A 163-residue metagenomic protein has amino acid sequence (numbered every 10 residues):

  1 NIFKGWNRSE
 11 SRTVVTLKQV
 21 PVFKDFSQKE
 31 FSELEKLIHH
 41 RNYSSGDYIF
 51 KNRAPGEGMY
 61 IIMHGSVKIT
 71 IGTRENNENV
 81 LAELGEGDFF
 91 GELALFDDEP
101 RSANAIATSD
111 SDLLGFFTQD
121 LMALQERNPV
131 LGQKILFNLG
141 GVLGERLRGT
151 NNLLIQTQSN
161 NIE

Functional and structural regions predicted by a protein language model:
N1-E163: Cytosolic regulatory regions built on CNB/CRP/Popeye-like sensor folds
